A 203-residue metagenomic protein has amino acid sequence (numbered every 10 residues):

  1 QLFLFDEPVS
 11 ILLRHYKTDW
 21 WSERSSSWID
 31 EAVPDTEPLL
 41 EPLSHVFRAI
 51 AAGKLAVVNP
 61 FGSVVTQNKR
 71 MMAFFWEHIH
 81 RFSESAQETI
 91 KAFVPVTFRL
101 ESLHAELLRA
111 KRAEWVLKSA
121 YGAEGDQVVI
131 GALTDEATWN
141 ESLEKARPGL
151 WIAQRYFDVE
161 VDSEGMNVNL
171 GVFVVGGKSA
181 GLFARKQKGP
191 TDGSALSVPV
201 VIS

Functional and structural regions predicted by a protein language model:
Q1-S203: Domain-scale recognition of functional cores that engage charged ligands
